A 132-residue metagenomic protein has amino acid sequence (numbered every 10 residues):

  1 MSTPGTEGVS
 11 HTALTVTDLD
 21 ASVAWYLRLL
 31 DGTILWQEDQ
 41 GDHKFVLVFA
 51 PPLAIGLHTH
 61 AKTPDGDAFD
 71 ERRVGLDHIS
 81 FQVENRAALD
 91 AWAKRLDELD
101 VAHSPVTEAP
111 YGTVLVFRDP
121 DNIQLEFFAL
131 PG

Functional and structural regions predicted by a protein language model:
M1-A21, L76-F81, P131-G132: N-terminal beta-strand motif that seeds the catalytic metal site of vicinal oxygen chelate
M1-G5, A93-G132: Vicinal oxygen chelate
T15-I55, T59: Core segments of cupin and vicinal oxygen chelate
D42, G75, Y111: Exposed loop/turn and edge beta-strand positions of beta-sandwich/beta-sheet ligand-binding modules
A50-P52, R73-L76: Short connector loops at helix/strand junctions that flank enzyme active sites, especially segments positioning acidic
L57, K62-A68, H103: A short, acidic/glycine-rich surface segment
S80-D90: Mid-chain, well-packed structural core segment of small domains
